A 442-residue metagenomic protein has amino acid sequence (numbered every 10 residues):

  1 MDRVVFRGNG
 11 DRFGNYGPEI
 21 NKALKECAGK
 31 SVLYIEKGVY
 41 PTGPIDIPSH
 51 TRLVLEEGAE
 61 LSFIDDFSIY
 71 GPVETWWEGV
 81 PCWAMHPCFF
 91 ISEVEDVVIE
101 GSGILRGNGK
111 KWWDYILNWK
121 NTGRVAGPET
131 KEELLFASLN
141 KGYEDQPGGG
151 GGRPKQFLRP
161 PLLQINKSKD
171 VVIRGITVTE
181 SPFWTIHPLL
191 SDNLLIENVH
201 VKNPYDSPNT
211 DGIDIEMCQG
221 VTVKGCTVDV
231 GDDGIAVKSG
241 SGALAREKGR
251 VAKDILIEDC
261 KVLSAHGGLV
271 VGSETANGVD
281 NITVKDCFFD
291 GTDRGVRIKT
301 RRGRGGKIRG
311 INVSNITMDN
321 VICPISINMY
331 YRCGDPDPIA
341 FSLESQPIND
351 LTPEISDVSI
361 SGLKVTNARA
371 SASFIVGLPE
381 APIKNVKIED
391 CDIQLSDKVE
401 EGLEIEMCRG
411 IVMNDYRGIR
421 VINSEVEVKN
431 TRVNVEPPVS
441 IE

Functional and structural regions predicted by a protein language model:
M1-E442: Extracellular/periplasmic carbohydrate-active domains that bind, remodel, or depolymerize complex polysaccharides
